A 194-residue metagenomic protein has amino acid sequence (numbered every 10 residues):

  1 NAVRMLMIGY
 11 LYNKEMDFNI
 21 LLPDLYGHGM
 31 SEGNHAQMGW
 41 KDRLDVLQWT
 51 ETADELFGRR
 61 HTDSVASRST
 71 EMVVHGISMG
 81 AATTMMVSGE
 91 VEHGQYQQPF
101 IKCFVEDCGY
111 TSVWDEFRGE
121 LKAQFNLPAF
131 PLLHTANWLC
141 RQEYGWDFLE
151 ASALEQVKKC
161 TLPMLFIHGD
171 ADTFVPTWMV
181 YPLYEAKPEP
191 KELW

Functional and structural regions predicted by a protein language model:
N1-L11, W178: The serine-hydrolase catalytic nucleophile loop
G9-E32: Conserved alpha/beta-hydrolase
A36-D63: Alpha/beta-hydrolase active-site loop
R59-S78: Alpha/beta-hydrolase fold nucleophile elbow
M86-L149, E155: Hydrolase active-site cap/lid region
A153, L162, P176-E185: Short alpha-helix in the alpha/beta-hydrolase fold that links the catalytic acid
K159-T161, F166-H168, D172: Short beta-strand/loop motif that positions the catalytic acidic residue of the alpha/beta-hydrolase fold
Y184-W194: Catalytic histidine neighborhood in serine/cysteine hydrolases with alpha/beta-hydrolase-type architecture
